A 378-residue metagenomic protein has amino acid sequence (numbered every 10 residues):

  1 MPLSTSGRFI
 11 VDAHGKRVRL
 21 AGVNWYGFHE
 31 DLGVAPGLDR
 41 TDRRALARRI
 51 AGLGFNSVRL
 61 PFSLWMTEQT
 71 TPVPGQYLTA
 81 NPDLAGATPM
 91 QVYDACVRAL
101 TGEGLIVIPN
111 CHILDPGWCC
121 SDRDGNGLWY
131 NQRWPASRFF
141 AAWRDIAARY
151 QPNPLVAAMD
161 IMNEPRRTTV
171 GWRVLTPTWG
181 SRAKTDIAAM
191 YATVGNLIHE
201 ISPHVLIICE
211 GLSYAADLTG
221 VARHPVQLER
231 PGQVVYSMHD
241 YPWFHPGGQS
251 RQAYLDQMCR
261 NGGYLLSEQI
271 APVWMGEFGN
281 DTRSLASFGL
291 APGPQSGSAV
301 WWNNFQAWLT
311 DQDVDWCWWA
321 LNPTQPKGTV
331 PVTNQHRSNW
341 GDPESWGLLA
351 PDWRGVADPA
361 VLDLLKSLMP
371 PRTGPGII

Functional and structural regions predicted by a protein language model:
P2-R223, G232, H336, W340-V356 (+1 more regions): Active-site mouth of glycoside hydrolases
N24-G27, V34, L38, V235-S237 (+4 more regions): Glycan-binding loop/region signatures in secreted carbohydrate-active enzymes
Y26, M162, S213, Y241-P242 (+2 more regions): Short, solvent-exposed coil/turn elements at secondary-structure transition points
T41-W65, R260-Q269, V273, W308 (+1 more regions): Catalytic domains of carbohydrate-active enzymes, especially glycoside hydrolases
Q76, T169-K184, G247-R251, L285-S298: Short, flexible/disordered intra-domain loops and linkers
G86, M90-V92, Y254-M258, S296-W302: Charged helix-capping and loop-helix junction motifs
G180-S287, N303-T310, V314: Glycoside hydrolase catalytic-domain groove-lining segments
A286-I378: Aromatic-rich peripheral "rim/lid" segments of glycoside hydrolase catalytic domains that contact and position glycan
